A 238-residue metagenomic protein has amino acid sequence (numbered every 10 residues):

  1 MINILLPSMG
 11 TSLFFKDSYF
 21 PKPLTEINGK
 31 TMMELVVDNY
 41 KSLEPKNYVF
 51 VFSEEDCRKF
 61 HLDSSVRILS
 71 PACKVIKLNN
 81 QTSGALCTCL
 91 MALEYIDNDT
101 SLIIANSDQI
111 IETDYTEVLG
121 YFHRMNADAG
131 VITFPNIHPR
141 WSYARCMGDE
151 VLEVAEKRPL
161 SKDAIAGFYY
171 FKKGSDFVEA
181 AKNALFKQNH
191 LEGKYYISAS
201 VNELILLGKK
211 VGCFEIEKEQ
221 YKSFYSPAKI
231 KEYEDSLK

Functional and structural regions predicted by a protein language model:
I2-L6, G10-F14, Y19, T25-E26 (+1 more regions): Conserved N-terminal catalytic core of the sugar/cofactor nucleotidyltransferase
L24, V75, A129-G130, V211-E215 (+1 more regions): Conserved beta-strand scaffold positions in the cores of enzyme catalytic domains, especially in NTP/NDP-utilizing
M33, A92, D108, A144 (+1 more regions): Residue-level signal for inorganic ion chemistry
P45, D99, N126-A127, K209: Short, high-confidence coil segments that cap the C-terminus of an alpha-helix and link into the following beta-strand
N80-A85, P139, E219-K222: A short acidic, often aromatic-flanked loop/helix-cap motif at beta-alpha or helix-coil junctions that lines enzyme
D99-I110: Short beta-strand-to-loop acidic/aromatic patch adjacent to the donor-nucleotide binding site
E112-Q188: Conserved core of the sugar-phosphate nucleotidyltransferase
M147, I165-K238: Conserved alpha/beta core of the MobA/IspD/sugar-nucleotide pyrophosphorylase nucleotidyltransferase superfamily
